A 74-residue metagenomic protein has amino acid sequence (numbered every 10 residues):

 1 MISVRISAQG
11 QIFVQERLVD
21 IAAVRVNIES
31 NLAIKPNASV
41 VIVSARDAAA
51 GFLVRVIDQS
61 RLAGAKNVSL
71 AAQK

Functional and structural regions predicted by a protein language model:
M1-K74: Long, low-hydrophobicity, acidic/polar, solvent-exposed interaction domains
